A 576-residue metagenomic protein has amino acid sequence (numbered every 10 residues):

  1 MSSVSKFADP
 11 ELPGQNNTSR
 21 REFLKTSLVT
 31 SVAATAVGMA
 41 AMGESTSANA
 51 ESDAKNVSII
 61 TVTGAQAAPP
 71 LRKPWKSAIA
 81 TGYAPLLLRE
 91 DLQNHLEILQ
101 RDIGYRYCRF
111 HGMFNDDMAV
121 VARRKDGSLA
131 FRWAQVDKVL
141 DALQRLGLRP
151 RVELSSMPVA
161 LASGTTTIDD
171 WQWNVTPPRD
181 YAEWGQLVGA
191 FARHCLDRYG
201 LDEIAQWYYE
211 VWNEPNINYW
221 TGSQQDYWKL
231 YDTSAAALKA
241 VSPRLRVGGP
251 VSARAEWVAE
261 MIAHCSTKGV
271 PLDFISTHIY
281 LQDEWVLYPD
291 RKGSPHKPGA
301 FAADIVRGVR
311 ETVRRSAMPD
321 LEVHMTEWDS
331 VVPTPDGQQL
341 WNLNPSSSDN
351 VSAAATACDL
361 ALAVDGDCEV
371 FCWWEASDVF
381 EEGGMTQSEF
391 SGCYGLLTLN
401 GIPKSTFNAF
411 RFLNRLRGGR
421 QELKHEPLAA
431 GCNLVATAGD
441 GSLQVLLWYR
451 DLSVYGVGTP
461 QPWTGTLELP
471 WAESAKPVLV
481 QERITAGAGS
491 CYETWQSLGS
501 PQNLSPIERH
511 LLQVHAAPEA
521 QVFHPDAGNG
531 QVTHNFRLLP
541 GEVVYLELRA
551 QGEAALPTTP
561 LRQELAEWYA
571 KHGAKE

Functional and structural regions predicted by a protein language model:
M1-E22, A33-V37, T46: N-terminal secretory signal peptides
N17, M39-V62: C-terminal segment of N-terminal export signals and the immediately downstream linker at the start of the mature
I103-S294: Substrate-binding cleft and catalytic face of glycoside hydrolase catalytic domains, especially the flexible beta-alpha
G200, A237-V258, R314-V332, C368-V379: Aromatic-lined carbohydrate-recognition surfaces of secreted/lumenal glycan-active proteins
E284-Q338, E369: Glycoside hydrolase catalytic-domain groove-lining segments
D329-R417, Q421-S442, Y449-V454: Aromatic/acidic polysaccharide-binding cleft in carbohydrate-active enzymes
A429-K476, V480-G499, G541-R549: Carbohydrate-binding surface patches
L504-Q563: C-terminal beta-strand-rich structural cap/linker in extracellular carbohydrate-active enzymes
